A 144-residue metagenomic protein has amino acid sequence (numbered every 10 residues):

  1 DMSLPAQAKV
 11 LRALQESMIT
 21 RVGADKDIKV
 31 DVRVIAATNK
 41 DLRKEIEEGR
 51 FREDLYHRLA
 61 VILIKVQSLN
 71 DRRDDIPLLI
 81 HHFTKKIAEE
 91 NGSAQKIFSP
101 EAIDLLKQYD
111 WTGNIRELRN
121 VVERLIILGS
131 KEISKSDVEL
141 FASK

Functional and structural regions predicted by a protein language model:
D1, K40: Short active-site loops of ABC-family nucleotide-binding domains
M2-S3, R72: Catalytic P-loop NTPase motifs of RecA-like helicase/translocase cores
A6: Conserved short segment within the HATPase_c
G23-R33, D41-K144: Nucleotide-binding/hydrolysis machinery
